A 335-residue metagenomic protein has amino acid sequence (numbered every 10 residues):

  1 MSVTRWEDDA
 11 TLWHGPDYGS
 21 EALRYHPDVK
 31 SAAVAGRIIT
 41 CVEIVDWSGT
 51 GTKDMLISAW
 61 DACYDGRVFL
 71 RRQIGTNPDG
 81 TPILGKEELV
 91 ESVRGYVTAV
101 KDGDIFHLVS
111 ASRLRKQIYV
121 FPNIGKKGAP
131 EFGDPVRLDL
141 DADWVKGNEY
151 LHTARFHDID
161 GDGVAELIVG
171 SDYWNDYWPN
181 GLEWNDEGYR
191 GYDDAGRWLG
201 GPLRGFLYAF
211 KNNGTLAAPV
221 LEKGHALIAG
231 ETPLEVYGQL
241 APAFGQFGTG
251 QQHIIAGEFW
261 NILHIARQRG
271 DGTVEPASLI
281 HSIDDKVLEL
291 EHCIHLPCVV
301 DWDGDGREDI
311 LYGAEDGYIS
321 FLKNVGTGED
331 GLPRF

Functional and structural regions predicted by a protein language model:
M1-F335: Beta-propeller-forming repeat regions
